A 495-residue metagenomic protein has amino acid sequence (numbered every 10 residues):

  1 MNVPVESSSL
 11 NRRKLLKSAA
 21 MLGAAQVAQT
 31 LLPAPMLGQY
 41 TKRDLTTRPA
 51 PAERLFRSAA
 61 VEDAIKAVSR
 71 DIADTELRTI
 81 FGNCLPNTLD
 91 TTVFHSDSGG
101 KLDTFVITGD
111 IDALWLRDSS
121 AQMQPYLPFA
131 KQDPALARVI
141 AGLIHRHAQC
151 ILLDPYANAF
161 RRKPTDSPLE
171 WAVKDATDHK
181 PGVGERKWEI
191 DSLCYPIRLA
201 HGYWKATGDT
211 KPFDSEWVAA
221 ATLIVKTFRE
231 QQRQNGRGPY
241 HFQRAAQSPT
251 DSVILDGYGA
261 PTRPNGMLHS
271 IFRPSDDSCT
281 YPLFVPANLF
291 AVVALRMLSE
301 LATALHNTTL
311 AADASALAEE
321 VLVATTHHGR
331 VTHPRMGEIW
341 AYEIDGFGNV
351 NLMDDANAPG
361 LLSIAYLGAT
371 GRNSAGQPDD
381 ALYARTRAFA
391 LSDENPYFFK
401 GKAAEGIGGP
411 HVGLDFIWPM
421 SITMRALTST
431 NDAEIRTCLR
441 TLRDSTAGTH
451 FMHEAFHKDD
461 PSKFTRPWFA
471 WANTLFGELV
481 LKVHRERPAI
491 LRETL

Functional and structural regions predicted by a protein language model:
M1-K14, Q29, M36-L37: N-terminal secretory signal peptides
L37-R117, G142: Low-complexity, Ser/Thr/Pro/Gly-enriched N-terminal "stalk/linker" regions
A60-A73, A121-P134, Y195-T210, L289-H306 (+3 more regions): Well-ordered alpha-helical scaffold segments within catalytic/enzyme domains
I80, D133-C150, D209-R229, L298-L301 (+4 more regions): Extended, well-ordered alpha-helical scaffold segments
L89-L102, D166-A176, P261-R273, G448-E454: Active-site-adjacent bridging/hinge elements
D112-I140, I144-P249, A470-H484: Aromatic-rich carbohydrate-recognition surfaces in CAZymes
L116, L152-K163, L169-A172, V225-V292 (+2 more regions): Extended ligand-binding clefts on enzyme/binding-domain cores
K174-P181, R186-E189, N351-G376, D415-L495: C-terminal capping/lid segments that line or modulate ligand- or cofactor-binding pockets
